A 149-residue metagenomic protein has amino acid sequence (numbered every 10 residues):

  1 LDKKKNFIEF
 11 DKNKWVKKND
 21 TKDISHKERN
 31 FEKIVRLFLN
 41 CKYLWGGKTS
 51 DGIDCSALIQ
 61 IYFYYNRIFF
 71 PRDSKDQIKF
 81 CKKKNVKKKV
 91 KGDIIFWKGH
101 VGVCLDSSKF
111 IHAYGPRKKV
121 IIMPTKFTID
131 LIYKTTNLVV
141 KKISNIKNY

Functional and structural regions predicted by a protein language model:
L1, G102, L138-K141: Small-residue-enriched segments and motifs
D2-C41: Boundary regions of SH3-family modules and the immediately adjacent low-complexity/disordered segments in eukaryotic
I8, K14, S108, L138-K141: A broad, low-specificity signal marking well-ordered, structured residues that form hydrophobic/aromatic
V16-D20, D54, P124-K126: Helix N-cap / beta->alpha transition motif
K42-K89: Catalytic cysteine-centered active-site loop
F69-F127: ...with weaker cross-activation on analogous glycine-rich loops/strands in unrelated enzymes
I132-Y149: Low-complexity, Gly/Ser/Thr/Pro-rich intrinsically disordered linker/tail segments
